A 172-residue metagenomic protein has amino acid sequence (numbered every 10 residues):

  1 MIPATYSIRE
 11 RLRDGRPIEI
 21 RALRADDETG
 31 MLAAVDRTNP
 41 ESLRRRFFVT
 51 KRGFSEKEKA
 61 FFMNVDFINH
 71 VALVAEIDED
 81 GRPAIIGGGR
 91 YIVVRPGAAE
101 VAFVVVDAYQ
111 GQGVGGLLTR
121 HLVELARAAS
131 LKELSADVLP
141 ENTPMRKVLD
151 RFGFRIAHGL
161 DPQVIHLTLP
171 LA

Functional and structural regions predicted by a protein language model:
M1-A172: Long, contiguous binding/interaction regions
